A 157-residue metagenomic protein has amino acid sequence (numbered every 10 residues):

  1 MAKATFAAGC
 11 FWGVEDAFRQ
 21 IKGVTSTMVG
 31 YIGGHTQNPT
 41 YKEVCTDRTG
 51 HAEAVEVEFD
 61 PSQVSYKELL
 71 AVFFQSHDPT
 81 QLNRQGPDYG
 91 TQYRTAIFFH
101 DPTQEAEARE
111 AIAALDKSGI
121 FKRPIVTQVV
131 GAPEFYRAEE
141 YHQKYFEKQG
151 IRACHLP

Functional and structural regions predicted by a protein language model:
M1-P157: Flexible coil/turn and secondary-structure edge motifs
